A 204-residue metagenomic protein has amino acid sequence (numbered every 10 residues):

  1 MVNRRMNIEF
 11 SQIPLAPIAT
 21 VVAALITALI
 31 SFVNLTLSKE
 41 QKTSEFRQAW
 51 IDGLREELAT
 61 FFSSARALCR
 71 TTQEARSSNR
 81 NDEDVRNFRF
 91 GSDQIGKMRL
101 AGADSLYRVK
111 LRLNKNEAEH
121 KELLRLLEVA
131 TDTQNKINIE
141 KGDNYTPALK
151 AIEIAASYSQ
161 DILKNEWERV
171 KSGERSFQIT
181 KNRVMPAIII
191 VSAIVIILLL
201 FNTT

Functional and structural regions predicted by a protein language model:
M1-I13, T204: Short, strongly hydrophobic alpha-helical membrane anchors
E9-T20, A24-T27: Hydrophobic alpha-helical transmembrane segments of integral membrane proteins, especially multi-pass transporters
L29-T204: Conserved non-transmembrane functional hotspots
